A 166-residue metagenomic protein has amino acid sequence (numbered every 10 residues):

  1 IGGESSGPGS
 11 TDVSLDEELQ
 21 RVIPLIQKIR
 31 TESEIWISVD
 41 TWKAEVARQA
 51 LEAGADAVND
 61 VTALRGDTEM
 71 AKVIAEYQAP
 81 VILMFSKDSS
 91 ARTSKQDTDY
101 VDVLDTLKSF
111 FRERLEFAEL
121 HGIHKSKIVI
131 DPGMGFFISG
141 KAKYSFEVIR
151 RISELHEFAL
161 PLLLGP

Functional and structural regions predicted by a protein language model:
I1-P24, M134-G140: Glycine-rich, proline-tolerant flexible connector loops at the mouths of alpha/beta enzymes
G2, G165-P166: Acidic catalytic patch
S6-G9, A47, A53, L64-G140: Conserved anion-binding
T11-V39, A44, R48, E76-S86 (+2 more regions): Alpha-helix-loop-beta-strand connector modules within alpha/beta enzyme cores
I35, G54-A55, S126-I128, L160: The start of beta-strands in P-loop NTPase/AAA+ ATPase cores
V61: Nucleotide/phosphate-binding site architecture used for ATP/NTP-dependent chemistry
A142-Y144: Short, charge-dense linear interaction motifs
